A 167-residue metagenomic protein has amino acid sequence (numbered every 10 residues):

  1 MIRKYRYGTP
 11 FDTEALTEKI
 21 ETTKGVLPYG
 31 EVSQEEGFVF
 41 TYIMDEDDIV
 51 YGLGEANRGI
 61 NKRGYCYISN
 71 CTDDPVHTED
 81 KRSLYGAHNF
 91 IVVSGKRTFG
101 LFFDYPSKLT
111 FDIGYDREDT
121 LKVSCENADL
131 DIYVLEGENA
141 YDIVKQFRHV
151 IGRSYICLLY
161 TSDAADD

Functional and structural regions predicted by a protein language model:
M1-L158: Catalytic and substrate-binding clefts that recognize carbohydrates or anionic sugar/phosphate headgroups
K96, D166-D167: A very general structural signal that marks isolated residues within well-ordered alpha-helical segments
Y160-A165: Conserved small/polar residues in nucleotide/adenosyl-binding loops
